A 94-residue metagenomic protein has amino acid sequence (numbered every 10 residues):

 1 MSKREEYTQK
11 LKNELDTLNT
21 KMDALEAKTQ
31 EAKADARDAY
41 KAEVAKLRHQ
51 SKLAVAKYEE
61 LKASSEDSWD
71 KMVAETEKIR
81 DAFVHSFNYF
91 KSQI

Functional and structural regions predicted by a protein language model:
K3-I94: Amphipathic alpha-helical membrane/lipid-surface binding segments
